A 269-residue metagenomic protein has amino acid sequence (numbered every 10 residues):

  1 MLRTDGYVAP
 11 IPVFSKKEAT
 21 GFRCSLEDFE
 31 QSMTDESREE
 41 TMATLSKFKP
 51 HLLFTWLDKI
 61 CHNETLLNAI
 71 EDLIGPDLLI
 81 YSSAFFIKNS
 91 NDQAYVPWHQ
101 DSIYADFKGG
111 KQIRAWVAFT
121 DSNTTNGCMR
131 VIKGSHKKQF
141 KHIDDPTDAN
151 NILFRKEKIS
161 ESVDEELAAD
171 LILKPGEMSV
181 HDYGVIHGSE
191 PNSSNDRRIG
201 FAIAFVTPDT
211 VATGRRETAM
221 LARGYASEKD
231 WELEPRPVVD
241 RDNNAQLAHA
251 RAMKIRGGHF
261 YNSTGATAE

Functional and structural regions predicted by a protein language model:
M1-F107, D144, R216, A222: Non-heme Fe(II)-dependent double-stranded beta-helix
F14-K16, F86-K88, I103, S122-T124 (+3 more regions): Short, solvent-exposed loop/turn segments at secondary-structure junctions
S15, D58-H62, K108, E165-K174 (+1 more regions): Aromatic-acidic/polar surface patches that form glycan- and anion
S32-E36, V185-E269: Non-heme Fe(II)/2-oxoglutarate
L53, Y81, K111, T125-G127 (+2 more regions): Residues that flank catalytic or metal-binding motifs in active/ligand-binding sites
H99, D106-T124, I172-P175, V180 (+1 more regions): Short, conserved beta-strand element in jelly-roll/cupin
Q100, L153-E166, N195-R197, R215-A222: Short, surface-exposed loop/helix-turn segments at secondary-structure junctions that function as lids/hinges flanking
T124-E190: Double-stranded beta-helix
